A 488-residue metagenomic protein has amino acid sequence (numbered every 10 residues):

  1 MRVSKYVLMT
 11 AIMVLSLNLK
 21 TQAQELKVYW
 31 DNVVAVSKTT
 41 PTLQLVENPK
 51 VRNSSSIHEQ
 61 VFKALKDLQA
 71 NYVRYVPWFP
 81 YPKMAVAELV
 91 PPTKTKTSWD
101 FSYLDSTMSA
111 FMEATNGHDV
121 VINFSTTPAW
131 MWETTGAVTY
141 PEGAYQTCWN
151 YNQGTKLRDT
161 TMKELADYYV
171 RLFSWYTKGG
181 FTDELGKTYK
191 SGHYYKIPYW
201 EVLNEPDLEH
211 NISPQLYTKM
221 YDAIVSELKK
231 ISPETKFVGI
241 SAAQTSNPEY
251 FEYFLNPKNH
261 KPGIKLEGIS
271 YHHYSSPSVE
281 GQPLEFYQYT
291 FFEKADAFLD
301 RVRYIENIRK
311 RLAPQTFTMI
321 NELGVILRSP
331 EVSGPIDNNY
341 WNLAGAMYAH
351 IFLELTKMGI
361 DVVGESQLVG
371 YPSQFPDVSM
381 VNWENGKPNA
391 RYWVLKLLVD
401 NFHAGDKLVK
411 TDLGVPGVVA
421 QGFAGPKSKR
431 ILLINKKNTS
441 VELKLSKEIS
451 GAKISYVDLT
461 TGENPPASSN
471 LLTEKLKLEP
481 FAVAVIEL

Functional and structural regions predicted by a protein language model:
M1-Q24: Bacterial Sec-dependent N-terminal signal peptides
A23-A64, L68-N71: Mature N-terminal, pre-catalytic/accessory segment of carbohydrate-active enzymes
L43, F111, L172, W200 (+7 more regions): Conserved, mostly hydrophobic/aromatic
L68-F291: Substrate-binding cleft and catalytic face of glycoside hydrolase catalytic domains, especially the flexible beta-alpha
S276-V332: Glycoside hydrolase catalytic-domain groove-lining segments
I320-F402, D406-V418: Aromatic/acidic polysaccharide-binding cleft in carbohydrate-active enzymes
G414-S450, V457-L459, F481-A484: Carbohydrate-binding surface patches
A467-L488: C-terminal beta-strand-rich structural cap/linker in extracellular carbohydrate-active enzymes
